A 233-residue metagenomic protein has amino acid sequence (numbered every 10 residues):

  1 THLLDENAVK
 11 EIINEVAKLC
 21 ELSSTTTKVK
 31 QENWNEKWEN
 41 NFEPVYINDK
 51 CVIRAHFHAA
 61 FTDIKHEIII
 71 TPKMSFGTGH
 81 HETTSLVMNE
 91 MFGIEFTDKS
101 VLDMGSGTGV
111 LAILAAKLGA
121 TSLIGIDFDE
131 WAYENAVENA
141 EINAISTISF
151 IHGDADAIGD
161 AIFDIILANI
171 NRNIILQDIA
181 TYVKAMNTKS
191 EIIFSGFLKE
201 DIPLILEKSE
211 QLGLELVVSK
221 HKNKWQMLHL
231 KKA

Functional and structural regions predicted by a protein language model:
T1-T62: N-terminal auxiliary segments of SAM/dcSAM-dependent transferases
S23-T25, V52, S122, T147-S149 (+1 more regions): Conserved beta-strand segments of alpha/beta enzyme cores
V52, I69-T71, L86, I193: Conserved beta-strand segments that form the floor/walls of ligand-binding pockets within enzyme and binding domains
A59-I64, I158-A161: Short loop/helix-cap segments at secondary-structure boundaries that form the rim of catalytic
I68-I69, L102: Conserved beta-strand elements of the Class I
M74, T78-G159: Conserved SAM/SAH cofactor-binding pocket of Class I
F128-K232: S-adenosylmethionine
